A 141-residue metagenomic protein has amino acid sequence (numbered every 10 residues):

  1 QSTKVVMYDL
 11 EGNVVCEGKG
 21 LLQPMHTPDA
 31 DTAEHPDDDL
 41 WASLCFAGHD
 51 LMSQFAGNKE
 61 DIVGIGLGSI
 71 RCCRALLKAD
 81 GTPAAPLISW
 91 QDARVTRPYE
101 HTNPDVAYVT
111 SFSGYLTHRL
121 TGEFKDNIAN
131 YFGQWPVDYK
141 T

Functional and structural regions predicted by a protein language model:
Q1-A84: N-terminal glycine/serine-rich phosphate-binding loop of ATP-dependent small-molecule kinases, especially carbohydrate
E11, C73, L77-D80, A84-L87 (+1 more regions): Gly/Ser/Thr-rich active-site cleft segment
